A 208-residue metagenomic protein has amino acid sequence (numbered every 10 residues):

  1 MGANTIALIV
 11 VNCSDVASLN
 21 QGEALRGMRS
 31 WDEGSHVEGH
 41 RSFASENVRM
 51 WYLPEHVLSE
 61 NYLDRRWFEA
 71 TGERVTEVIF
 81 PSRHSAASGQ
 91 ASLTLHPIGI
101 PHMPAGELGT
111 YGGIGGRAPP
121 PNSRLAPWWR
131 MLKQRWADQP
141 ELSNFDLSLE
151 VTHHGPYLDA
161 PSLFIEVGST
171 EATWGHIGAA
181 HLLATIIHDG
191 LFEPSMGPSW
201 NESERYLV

Functional and structural regions predicted by a protein language model:
M1-H153, Y157-D159, T170-E171, I177-H181 (+1 more regions): N-terminal catalytic or cofactor-binding beta/alpha core of small enzyme domains
